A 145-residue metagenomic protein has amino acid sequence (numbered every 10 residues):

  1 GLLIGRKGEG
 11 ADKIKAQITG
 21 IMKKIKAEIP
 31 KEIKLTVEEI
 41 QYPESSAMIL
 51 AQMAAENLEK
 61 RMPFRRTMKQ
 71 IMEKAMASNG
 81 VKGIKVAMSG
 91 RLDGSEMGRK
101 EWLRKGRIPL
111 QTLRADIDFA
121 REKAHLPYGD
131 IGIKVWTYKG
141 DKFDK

Functional and structural regions predicted by a protein language model:
G1-K145: RNA-contacting regions in translation and RNA-metabolism proteins, encompassing KH/S1 modules where present
